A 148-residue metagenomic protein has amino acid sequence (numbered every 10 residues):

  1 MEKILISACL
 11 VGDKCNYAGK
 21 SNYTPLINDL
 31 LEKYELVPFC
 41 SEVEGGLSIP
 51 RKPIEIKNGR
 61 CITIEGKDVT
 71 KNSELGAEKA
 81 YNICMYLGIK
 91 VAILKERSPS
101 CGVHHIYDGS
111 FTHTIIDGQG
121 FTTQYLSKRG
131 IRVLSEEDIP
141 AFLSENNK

Functional and structural regions predicted by a protein language model:
M1-L5: Extreme N-terminal starter segment of soluble prokaryotic enzymes
C9, K95-S98, D138: Short, well-ordered beta-to-alpha junction loops that form the rim of enzyme active sites and present histidine/acidic
G12-G19: Short N-terminal binding/cap micro-motifs at the start of the first secondary-structure element
N22-T63: Short, surface-exposed acidic-centric catalytic microdomains
T24-L36, G76-V91: Short amphipathic alpha-helices and their capping/turn segments at secondary-structure boundaries
V37-F39, I93, L134: Hydrophobic/aromatic beta-strand patches that form the interior of the parallel beta-sheet core in alpha/beta enzyme
E44, I54-K79, I83, T114-K148: Divalent-metal-activated hydrolytic enzyme cores
A80-S110: N-terminal glycine-rich phosphate/adenylate-binding segment common to multiple enzyme folds
